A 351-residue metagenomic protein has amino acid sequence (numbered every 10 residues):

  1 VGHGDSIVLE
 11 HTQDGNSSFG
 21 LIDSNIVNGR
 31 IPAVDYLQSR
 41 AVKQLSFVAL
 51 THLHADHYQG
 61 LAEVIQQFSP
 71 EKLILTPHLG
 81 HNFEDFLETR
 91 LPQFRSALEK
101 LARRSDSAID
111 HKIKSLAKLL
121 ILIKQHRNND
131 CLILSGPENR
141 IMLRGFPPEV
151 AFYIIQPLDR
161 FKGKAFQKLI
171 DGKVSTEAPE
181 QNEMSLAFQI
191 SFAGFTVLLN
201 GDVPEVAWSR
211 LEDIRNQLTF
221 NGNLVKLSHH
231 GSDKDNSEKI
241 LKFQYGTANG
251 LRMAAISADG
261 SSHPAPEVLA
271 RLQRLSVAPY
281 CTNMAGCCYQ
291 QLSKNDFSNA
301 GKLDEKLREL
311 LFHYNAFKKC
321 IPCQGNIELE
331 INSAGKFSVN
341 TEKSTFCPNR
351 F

Functional and structural regions predicted by a protein language model:
V1-G2, Y58-V206, V277-F351: Flexible, acidic/histidine-containing loops and adjacent segments that form or flank the divalent-metal
V1-S39, E180-E205: Conserved beta-strand hairpin/beta-sheet module of binuclear metal-dependent hydrolase folds, prominently
H3, V27-N28, L53-Q59, G80-F83 (+4 more regions): Active-site environment of divalent metal-dependent phosphoester hydrolases
V8-T12, I141-F146, Q217: Short boundary motifs at domain starts and secondary-structure transition points
L9, D23, H52, L73 (+7 more regions): Divalent metal-coordination and catalytic microenvironments
T12-G20, V27-L75, R215-S232, T247-A254: Active-site metal-binding motif and surrounding structural segment of the metallo-beta-lactamase
V34, L61-E63, F86-L87, L211-E212 (+2 more regions): Short amphipathic alpha-helical segments
N216-N315: Long, structured stretches of catalytic cores involved in phosphate-ester chemistry, encompassing
